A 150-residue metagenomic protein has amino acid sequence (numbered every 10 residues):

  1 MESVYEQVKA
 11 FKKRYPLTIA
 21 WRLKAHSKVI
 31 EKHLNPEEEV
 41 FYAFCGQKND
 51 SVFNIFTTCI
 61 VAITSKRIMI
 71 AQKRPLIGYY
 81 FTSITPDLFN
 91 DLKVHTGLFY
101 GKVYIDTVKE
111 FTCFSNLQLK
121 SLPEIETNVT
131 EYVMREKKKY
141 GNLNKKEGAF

Functional and structural regions predicted by a protein language model:
M1-P16, A20-L23, K28-K32, F53-N54 (+1 more regions): Acidic, Ser/Thr- and proline-rich intrinsically disordered linker/docking segments of eukaryotic scaffolds
N35: Glycine/small-residue-rich phosphate/adenosyl-binding loop
E38-F53: The phosphoinositide-binding surface of pleckstrin homology
A43, A62-T64, G101: Small-side-chain structural scaffolding
F44-K48, R67, R74: Short glycine-rich, polar/acidic loop-and-turn segments at beta strand-coil junctions
F56-I70: Polybasic phosphoinositide-binding surfaces of eukaryotic membrane-targeting domains
